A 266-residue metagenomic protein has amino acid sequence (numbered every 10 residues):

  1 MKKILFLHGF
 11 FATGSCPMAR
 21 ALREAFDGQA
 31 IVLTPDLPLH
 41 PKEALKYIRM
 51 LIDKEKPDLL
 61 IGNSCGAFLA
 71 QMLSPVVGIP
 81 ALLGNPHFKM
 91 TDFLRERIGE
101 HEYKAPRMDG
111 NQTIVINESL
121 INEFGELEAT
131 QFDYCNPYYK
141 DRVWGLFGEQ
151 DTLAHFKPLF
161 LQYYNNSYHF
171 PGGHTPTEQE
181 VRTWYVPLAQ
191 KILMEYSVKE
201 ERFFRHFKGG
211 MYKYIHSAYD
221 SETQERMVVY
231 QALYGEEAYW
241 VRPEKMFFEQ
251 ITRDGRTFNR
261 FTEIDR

Functional and structural regions predicted by a protein language model:
K2-K54, H174, S197: Active-site catalytic motif of lipid deacylating hydrolases and related acyltransferases
F6-F10, I61, L146-G148: Short hydrophobic segments within beta-strands
D53-K56, I192: Glycine-rich phosphate-binding loop signature in dinucleotide/nucleotide-binding domains
D58-I61, P80-L82: Residue in the alpha/beta-hydrolase core beta-strand immediately N-terminal to the catalytic nucleophile
I61-A70: Gly/Ala-rich beta-loop-alpha elbow adjacent to hydrolase catalytic centers
M72, V76: Active-site signature of alpha/beta-hydrolase-fold catalytic machinery across serine- and Asp/Cys-nucleophile hydrolases
P80-V186, Q190-I192: The alpha/beta-hydrolase serine catalytic core
K191-R266: Mixed-charge, low-complexity intrinsically disordered regions
